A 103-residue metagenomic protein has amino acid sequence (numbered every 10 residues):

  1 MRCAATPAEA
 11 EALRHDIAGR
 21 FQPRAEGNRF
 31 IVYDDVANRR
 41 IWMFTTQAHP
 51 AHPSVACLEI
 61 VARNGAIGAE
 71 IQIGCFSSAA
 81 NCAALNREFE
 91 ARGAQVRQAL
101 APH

Functional and structural regions predicted by a protein language model:
M1-P53: N-terminal secretory signal peptides
V36, T45-A48, V61, I71-S77 (+1 more regions): A mature extracytoplasmic/lumenal domain signature
R39, H52-S54, A80, A94-Q95: PEST-like low-complexity, intrinsically disordered acidic/proline/serine-rich tracts that flank trafficking/processing
A51-C57, G68-E70: Short, surface-exposed coil-to-beta transition loops
L58-N64: Short glycine/proline-enriched loop/turn "hinge" motifs that connect secondary-structure elements and lie
G74-H103: C-terminal partner/receptor-binding element of secreted or periplasmic proteins
